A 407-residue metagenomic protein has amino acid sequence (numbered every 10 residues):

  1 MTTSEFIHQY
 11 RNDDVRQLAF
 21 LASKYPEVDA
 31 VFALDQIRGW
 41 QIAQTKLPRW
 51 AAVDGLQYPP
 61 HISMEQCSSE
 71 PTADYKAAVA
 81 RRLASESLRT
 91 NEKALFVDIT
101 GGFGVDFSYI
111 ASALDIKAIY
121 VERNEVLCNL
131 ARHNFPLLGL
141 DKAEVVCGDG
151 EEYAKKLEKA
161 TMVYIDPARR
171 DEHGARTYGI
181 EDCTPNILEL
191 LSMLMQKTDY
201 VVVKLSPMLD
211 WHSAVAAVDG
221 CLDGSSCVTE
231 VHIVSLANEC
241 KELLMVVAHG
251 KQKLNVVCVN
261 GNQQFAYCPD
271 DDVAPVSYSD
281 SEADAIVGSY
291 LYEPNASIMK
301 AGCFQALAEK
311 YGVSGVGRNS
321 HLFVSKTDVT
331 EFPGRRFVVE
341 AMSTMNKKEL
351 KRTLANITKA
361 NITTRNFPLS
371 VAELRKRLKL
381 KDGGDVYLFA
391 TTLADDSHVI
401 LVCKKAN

Functional and structural regions predicted by a protein language model:
M1-N407: SAM-dependent transferase fold signal centered on methyltransferase-like domains, encompassing both Class I
